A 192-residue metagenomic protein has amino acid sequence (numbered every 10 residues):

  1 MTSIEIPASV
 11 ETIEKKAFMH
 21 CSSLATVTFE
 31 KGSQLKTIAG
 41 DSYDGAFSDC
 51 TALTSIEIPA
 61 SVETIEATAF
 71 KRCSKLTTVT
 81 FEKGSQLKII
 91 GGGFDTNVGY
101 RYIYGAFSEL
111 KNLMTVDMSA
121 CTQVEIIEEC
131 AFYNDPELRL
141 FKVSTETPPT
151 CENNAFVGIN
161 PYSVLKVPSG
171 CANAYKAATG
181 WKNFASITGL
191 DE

Functional and structural regions predicted by a protein language model:
M1-T12, S22-T37, C50-T64, S74-I89 (+5 more regions): Structural signature of tandem-repeat unit edges
F18, F70, K182-F184: General N-terminal targeting signals
Y43, G99, N154-F156, N173-F184: Short, aromatic/basic amphipathic alpha-helical patches
E129-C130, N173: Solvent-exposed, polar/charged alpha-helical surfaces in well-ordered, non-transmembrane soluble domains, broadly
